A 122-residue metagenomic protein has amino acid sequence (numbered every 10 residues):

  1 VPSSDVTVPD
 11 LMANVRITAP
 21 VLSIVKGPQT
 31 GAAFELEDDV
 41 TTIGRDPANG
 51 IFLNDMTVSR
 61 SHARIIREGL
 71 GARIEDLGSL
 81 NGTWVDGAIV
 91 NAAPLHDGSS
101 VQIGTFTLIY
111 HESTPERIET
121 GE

Functional and structural regions predicted by a protein language model:
V1-N54, I66, E116-E122: Intrinsically disordered, low-complexity acidic Ser/Thr-rich regulatory segments
T30-T107: Forkhead-associated
Q102, S113, T120: Short Asp/Glu-rich motifs
